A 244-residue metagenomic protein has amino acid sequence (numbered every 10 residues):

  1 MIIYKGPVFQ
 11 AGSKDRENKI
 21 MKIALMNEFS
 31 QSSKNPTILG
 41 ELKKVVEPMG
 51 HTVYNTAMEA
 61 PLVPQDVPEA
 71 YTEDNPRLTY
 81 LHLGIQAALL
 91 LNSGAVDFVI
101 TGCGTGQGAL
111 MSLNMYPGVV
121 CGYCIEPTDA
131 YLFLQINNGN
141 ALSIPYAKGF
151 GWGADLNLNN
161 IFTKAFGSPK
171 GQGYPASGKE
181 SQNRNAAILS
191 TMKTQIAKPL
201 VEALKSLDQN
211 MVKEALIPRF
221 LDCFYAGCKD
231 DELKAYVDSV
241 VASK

Functional and structural regions predicted by a protein language model:
M1-R16: Short N-terminal or domain-adjacent regulatory/targeting segments
D15-V45: N-terminal beta1-alpha1 ligand-phosphate binding loop
A24, Q31-N35, Y131-S239, S243: C-terminal binding/interaction regions
N35, G84, G106-S112: Short glycine/serine/threonine-rich phosphate/pyrophosphate-binding segments that cradle anionic phosphate groups
G50-E73: A short beta-strand-loop structural module common to alpha/beta enzyme folds
A70-D97: Short, structured active-site "lid" loops
A95-T105, C121: A short, small-residue-rich loop immediately preceding and capping a beta-strand
G108-C121, I125-D129: Short Gly/Thr/Asp-enriched flexible loops that form oxyanion-binding sites at enzyme active sites
